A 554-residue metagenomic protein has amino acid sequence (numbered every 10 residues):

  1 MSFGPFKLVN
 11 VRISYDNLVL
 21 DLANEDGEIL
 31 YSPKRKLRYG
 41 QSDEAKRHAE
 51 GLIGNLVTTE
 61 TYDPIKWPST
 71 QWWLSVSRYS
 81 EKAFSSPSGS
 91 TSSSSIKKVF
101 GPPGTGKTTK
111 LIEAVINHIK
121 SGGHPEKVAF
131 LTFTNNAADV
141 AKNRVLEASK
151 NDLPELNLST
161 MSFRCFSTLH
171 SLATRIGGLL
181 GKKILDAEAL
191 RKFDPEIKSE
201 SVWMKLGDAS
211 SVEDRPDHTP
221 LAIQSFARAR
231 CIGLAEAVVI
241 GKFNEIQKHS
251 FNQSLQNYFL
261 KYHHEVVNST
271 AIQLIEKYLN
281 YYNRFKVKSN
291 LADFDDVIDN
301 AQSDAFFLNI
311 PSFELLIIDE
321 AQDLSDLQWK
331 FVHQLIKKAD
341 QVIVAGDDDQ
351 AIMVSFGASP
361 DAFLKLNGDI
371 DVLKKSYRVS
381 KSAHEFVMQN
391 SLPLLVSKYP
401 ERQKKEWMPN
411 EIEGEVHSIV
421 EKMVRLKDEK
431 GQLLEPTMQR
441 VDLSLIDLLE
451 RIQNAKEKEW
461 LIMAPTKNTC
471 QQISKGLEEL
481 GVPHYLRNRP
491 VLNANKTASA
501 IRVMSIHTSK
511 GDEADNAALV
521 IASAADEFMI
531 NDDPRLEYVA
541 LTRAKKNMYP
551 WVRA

Functional and structural regions predicted by a protein language model:
S2-I13: Structural detector for short beta-strands of small beta-barrel domains
L20-N24, L433: Short linear proline/tyrosine/threonine-rich motifs used for host-factor recruitment and membrane trafficking/assembly
L30-A45: Beta-strand/loop nucleic-acid-binding surfaces
G51-K66: Flexible glycine-rich surface loops and low-complexity tracts that mediate binding to linear polymers
Q71-K183: P-loop NTPase Walker
W73, S80-P102, T109-K110, K127 (+4 more regions): Accessory N-terminal region flanking or inserted into the helicase ATPase core in nucleic-acid motor proteins
P102-T105, F133-N135, L315, Q322-R451 (+4 more regions): Conserved helicase motor core of SF1/SF2 NTP-dependent helicases
G123-K127, N151-T160, L179-K198, L206-V212 (+2 more regions): Short, polar/flexible loop-turn hinges at active-site or ligand-entry regions and domain interfaces
